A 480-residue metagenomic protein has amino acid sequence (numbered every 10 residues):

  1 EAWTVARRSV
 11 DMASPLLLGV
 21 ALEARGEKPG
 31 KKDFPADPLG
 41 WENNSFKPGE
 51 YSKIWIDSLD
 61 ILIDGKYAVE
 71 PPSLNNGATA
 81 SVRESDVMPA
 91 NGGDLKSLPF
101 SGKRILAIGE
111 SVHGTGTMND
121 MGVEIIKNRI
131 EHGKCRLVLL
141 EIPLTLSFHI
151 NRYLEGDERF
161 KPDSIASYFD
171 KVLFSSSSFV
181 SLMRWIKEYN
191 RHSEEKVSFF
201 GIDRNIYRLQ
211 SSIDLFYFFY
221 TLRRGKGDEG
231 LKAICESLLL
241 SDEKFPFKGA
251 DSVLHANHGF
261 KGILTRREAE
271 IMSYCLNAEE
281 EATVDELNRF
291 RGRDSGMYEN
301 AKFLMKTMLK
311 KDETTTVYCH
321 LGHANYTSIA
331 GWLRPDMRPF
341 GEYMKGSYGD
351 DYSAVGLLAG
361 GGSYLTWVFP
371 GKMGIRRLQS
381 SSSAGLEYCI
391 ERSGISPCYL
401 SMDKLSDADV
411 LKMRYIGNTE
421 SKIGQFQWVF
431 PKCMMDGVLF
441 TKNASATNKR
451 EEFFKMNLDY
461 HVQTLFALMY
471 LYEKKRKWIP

Functional and structural regions predicted by a protein language model:
W3-R8: Short beta-strand-centered aromatic/proline hotspots
S9-V10, S14-L16, R25, K32-P480: Structured catalytic-domain cores with a bias toward divalent-metal coordination
V20-L22: Glycine-rich beta-solenoid repeat tracts in large extracellular/virion proteins
